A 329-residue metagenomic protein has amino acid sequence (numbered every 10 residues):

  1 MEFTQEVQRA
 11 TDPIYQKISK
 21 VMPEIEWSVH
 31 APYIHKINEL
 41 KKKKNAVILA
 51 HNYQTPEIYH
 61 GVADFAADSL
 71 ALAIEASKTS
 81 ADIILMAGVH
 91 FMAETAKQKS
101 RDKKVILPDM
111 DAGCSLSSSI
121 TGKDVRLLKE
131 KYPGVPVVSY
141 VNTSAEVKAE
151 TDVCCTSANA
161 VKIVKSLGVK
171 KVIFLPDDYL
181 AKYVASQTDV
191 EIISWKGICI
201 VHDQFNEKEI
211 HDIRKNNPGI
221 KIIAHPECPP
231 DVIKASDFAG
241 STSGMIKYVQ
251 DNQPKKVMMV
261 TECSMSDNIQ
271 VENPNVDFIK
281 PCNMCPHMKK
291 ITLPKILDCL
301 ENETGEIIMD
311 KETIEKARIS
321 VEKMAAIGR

Functional and structural regions predicted by a protein language model:
E2-M259, M265-R329: Active-site loop-to-helix "anion-binding N-cap" substructures in soluble metabolic enzymes
